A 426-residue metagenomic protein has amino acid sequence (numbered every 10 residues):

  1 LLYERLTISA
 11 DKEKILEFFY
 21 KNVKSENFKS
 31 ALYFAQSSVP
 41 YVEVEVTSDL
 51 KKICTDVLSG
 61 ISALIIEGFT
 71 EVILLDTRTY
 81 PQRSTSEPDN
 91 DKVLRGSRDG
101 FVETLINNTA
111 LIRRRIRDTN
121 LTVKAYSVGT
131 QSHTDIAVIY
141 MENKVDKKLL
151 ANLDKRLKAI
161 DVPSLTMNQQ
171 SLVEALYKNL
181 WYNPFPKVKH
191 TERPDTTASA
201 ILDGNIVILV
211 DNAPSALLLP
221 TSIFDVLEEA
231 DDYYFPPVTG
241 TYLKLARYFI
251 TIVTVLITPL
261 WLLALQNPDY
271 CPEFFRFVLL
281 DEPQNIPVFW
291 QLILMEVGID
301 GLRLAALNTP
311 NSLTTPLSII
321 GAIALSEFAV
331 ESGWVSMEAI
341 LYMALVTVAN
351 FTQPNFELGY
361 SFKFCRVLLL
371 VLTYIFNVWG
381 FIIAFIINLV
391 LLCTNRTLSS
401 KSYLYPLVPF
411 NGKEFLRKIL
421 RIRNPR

Functional and structural regions predicted by a protein language model:
L1-L260, A264-C271, L392-R426: Membrane-embedded alpha-helical signal segments
S97, W334, V378: Gly/Ser/Thr-rich helix-start
R117, K158, R303, V330 (+1 more regions): Short polybasic/polar patches that bind polyanions
S215, T221-L369: Transmembrane alpha-helical segments that form the functional core of multipass membrane systems
M337-A339, M343-R426: Hydrophobic alpha-helical transmembrane segments of membrane transport and translocation systems, primarily multi-pass
